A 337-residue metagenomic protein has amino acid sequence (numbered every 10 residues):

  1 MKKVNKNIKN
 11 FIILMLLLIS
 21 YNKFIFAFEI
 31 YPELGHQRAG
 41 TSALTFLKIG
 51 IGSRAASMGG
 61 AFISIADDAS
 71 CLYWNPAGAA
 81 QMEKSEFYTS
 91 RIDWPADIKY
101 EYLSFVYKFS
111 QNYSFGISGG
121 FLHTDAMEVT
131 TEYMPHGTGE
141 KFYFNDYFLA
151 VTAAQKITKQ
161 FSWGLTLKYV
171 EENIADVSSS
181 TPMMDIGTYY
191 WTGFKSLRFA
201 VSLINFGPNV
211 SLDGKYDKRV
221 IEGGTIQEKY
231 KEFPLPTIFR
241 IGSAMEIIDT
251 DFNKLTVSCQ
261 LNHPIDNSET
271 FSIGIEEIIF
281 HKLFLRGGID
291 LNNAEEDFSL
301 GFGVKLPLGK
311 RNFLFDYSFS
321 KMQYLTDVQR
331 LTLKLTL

Functional and structural regions predicted by a protein language model:
M1-T41: Cleavable N-terminal export/targeting peptides
F28-L337: Subset of outer-membrane beta-barrel
